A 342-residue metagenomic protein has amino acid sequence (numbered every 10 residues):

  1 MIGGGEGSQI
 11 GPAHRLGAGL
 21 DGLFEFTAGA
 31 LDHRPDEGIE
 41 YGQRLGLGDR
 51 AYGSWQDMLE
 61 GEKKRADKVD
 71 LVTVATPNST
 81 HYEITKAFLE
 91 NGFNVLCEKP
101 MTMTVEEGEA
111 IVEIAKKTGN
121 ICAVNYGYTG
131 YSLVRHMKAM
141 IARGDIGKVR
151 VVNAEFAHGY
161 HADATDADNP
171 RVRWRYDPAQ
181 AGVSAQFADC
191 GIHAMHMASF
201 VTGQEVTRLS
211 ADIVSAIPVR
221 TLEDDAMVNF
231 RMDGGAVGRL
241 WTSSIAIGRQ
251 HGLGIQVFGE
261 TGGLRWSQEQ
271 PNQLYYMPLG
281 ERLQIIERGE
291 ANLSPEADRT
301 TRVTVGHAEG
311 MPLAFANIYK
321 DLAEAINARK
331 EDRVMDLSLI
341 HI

Functional and structural regions predicted by a protein language model:
M1-G46: N-terminal Rossmann-like dinucleotide-binding module
E6, Y128-R220, L274: Predominantly a Rossmann-like dinucleotide-binding segment in NAD(P)-dependent oxidoreductases
T27, D49, D70: Conserved acidic residues
Y52-V69: A structured beta-alpha segment of the ubiquitous adenosine-cofactor-binding alpha/beta core
L71, P77-T129, G144: Beta-strand-loop-alpha-helix segment that lines the small-molecule cofactor/substrate pocket of alpha/beta enzymes
A188-M197, G203-L209, V214-G263, Q268-N272: Glycine-rich, aromatic-lined ligand/substrate-binding cores of catalytic and carbohydrate-binding domains
M227, M232, Q256, T261-D336: C-terminal glycine/acidic-rich active-site capping loop/insertion
I340-I342: Conserved small/polar residues in nucleotide/adenosyl-binding loops
